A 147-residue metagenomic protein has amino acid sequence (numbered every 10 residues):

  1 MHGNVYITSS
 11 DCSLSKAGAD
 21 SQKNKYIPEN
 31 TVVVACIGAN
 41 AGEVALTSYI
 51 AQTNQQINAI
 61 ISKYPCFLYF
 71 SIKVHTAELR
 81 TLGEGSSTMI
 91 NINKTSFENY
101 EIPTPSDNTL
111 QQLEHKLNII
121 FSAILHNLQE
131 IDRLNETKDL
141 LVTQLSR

Functional and structural regions predicted by a protein language model:
M1-T104: DNA target-recognition domains and sequence-specific DNA-contacting regions of bacterial/archaeal
F70, V74-E78, L82-S86, I90 (+1 more regions): Amphipathic alpha-helical coiled-coil/heptad-repeat segments
